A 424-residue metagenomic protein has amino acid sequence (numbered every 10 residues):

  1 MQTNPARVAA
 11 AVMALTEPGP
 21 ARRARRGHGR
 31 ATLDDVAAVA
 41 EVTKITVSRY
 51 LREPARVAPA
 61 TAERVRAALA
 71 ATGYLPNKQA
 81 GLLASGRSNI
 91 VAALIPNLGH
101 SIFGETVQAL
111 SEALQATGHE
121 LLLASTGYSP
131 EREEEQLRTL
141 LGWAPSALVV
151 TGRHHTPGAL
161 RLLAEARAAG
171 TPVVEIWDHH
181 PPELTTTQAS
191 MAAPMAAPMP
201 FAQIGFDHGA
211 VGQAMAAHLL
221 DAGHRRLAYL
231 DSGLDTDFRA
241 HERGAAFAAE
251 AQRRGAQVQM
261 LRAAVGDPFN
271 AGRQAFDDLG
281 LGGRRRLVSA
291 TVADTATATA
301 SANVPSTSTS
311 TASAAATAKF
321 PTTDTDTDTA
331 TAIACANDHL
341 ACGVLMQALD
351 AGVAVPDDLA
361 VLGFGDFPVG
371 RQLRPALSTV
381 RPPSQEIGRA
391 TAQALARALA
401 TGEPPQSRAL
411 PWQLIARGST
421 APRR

Functional and structural regions predicted by a protein language model:
M1-R7, V12, A24-A31, I90-A93 (+2 more regions): Alpha-helical recognition/docking segments in bacterial nutrient-uptake and carbohydrate-utilization systems
M1-R87, R424: N-terminal helix-turn-helix DNA-binding module of bacterial transcription factors
P5-A21, P182-M199, G280-A332: Intrinsically disordered, low-complexity terminal tails and inter-domain linkers enriched for S/T/G/P/D/E
R26, L281-A293, P321, T329-R424: Flexible loop/turn connectors
K78, P96-E105, L123-R132, H154 (+8 more regions): Hinge/beta->alpha junction and helix N-cap segments in small-molecule ligand-binding domains
E133-A144, G272-T291, D324: Short, well-structured alpha-helical segments in soluble
R225-R226, V258-Q259, V355-A360: Short acidic capping loops at alpha-helix termini that bridge into adjacent secondary structure
